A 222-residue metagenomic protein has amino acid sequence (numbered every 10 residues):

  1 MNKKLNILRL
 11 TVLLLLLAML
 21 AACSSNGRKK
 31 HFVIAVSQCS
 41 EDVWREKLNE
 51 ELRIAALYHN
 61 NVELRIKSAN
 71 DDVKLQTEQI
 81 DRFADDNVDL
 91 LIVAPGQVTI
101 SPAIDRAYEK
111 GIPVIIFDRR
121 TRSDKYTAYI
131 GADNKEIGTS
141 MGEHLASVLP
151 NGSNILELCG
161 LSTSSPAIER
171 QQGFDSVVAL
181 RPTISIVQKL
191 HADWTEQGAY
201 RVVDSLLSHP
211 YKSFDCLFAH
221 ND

Functional and structural regions predicted by a protein language model:
N2-V12: Bacterial N-terminal signal peptides that target proteins for export
T11-M19: Bacterial N-terminal signal peptides
A21-D222: A residue-level marker of the well-folded mature domains of exported/periplasmic proteins
